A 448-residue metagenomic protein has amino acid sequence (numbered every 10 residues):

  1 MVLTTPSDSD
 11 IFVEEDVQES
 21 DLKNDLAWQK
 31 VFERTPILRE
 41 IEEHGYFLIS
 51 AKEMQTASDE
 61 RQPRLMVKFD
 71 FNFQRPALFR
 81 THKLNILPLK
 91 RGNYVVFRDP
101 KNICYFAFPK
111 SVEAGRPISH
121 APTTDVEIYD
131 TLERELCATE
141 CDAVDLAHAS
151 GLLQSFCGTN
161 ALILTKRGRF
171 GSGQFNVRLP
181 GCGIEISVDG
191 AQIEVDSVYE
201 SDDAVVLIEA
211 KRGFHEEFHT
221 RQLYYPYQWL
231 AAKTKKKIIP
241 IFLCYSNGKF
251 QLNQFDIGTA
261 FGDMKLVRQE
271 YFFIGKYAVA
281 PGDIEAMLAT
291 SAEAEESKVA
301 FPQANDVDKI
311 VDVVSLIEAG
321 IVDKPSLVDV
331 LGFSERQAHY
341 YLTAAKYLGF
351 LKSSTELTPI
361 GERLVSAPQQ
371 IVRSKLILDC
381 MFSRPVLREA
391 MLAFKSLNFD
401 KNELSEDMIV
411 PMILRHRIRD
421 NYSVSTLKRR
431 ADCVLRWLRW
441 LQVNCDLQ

Functional and structural regions predicted by a protein language model:
M1-D130: Nuclease-adjacent, charged terminal/linker segments that flank catalytic cores
F108-S172: N-terminal, charge-rich interaction modules
P122-E127, V195-A210: Glycine-rich, often proline-containing surface loops adjacent to acidic residues and nearby aromatics that form
N160-E200: Active-site metal-binding core of divalent-cation-utilizing nuclease and nuclease-like domains
A204-V206, K211-H219, L230-A260: Nucleic-acid nuclease catalytic cores
M264-Q448: Donor-sugar nucleotide-binding helix/loop cap in glycosyltransferases
